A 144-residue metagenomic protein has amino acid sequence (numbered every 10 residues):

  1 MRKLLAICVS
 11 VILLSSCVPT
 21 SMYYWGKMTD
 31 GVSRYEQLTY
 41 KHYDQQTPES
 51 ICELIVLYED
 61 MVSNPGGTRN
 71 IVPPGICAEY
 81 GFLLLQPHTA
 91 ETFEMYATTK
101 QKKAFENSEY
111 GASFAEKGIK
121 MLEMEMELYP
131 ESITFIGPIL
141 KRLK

Functional and structural regions predicted by a protein language model:
M1-R2, V18: N-terminal hydrophobic targeting signals that begin at the initiator methionine
R2-S10: Sec-dependent signal peptide recognition, specifically the positively charged N-region followed immediately by
L13-S16: C-terminal motif of bacterial Sec signal peptides marking the signal peptidase cleavage site
V18-C77, L84-E106, Y110-S113, L128: N-terminal alpha-helical interaction modules that lie
R69, Y129-L140: Boundary/linker segments of alpha-helical solenoid repeat arrays
A78-G81, I119-L122: Extracytoplasmic/secreted envelope proteins and their assembly/folding machinery, especially bacterial periplasmic
